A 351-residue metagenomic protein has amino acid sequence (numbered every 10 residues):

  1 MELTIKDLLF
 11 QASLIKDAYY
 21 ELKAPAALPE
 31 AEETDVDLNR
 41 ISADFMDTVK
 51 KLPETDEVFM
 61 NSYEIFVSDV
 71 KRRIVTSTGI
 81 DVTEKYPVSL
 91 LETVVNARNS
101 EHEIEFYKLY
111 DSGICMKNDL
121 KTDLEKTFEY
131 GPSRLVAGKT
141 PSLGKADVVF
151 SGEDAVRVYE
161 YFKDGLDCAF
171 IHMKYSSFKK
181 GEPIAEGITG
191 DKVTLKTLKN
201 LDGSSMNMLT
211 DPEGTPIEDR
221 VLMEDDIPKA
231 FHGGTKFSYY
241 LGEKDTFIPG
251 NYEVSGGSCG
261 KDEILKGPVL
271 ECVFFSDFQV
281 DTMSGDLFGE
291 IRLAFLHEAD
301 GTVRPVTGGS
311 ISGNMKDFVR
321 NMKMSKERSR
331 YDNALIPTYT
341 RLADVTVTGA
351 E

Functional and structural regions predicted by a protein language model:
M1-N200, T338-E351: Active-site bordering "gate/hinge" segments that shape substrate access to catalytic or cofactor-binding pockets
P183-E351: Dual-mode signal for accessory low-complexity, basic/Gly-rich regions
